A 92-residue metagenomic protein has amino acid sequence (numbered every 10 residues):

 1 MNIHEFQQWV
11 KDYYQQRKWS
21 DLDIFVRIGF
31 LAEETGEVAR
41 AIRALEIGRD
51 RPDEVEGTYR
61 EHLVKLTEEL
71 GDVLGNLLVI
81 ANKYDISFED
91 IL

Functional and structural regions predicted by a protein language model:
M1-L70, L74-L92: Flexible "arm" and connector segments at domain edges
